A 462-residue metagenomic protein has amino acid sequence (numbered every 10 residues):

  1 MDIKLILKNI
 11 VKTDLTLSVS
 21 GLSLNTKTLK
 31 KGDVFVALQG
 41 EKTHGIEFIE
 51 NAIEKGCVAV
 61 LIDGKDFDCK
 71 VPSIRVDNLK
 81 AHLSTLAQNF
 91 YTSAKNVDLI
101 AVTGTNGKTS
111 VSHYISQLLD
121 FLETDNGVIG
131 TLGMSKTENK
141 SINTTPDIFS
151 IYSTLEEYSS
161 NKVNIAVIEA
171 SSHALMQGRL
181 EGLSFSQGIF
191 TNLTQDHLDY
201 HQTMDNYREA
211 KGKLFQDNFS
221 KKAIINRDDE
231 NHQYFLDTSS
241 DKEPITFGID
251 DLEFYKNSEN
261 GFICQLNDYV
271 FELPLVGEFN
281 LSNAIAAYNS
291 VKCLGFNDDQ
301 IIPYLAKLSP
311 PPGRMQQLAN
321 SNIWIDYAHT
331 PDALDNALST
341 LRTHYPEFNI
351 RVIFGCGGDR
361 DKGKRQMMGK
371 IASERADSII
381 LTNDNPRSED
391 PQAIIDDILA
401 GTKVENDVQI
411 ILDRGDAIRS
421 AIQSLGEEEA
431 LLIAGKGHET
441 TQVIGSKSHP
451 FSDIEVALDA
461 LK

Functional and structural regions predicted by a protein language model:
M1-L15, K31-V34, H44-E47, E243 (+1 more regions): ATP-dependent carboxylate-amine ligase
M1-T85, N89, E230, D250 (+6 more regions): N-terminal leader/targeting and accessory segments in enzymes
I3-L5, D63-K70, N161-N164, M176 (+2 more regions): Acidic, Mg2+-coordinating active-site environments of NTP-dependent enzymes
T13-L22, H82-T85, P146-F149, I168-A174 (+5 more regions): Short gly/ser/thr-rich secondary-structure transition/capping motifs
V19, G32, C57, K70-V71 (+7 more regions): Short, well-ordered alpha-helix to beta-strand connector turns
V58-G64, A223-R227, I353-F354, D377-N385: Short internal beta-strands
G64-D66, T131-L132, S172, L193 (+4 more regions): Short, ordered loop/turn segments at secondary-structure junctions
L83-R227, N231-K242, K292, Y345: Phosphate-binding loop of NTP-binding sites
